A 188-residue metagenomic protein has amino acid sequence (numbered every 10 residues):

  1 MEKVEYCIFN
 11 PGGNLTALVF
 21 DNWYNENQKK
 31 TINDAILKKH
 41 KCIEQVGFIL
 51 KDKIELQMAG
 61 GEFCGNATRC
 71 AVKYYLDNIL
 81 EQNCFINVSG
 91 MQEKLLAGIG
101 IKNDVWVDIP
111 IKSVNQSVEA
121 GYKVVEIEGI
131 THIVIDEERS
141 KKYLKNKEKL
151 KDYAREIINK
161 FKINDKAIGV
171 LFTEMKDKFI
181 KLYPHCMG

Functional and structural regions predicted by a protein language model:
M1-N103, N115, K123-E126, H132-G188: A glycine-rich beta-to-alpha transition motif near the start of alpha/beta enzyme domains, typified by
D104-I111: Membrane helix-loop-helix hairpins that form the core translocation module of multi-pass transporters
V118: Mid-to-C-terminal polyanion-binding domains and interfaces
